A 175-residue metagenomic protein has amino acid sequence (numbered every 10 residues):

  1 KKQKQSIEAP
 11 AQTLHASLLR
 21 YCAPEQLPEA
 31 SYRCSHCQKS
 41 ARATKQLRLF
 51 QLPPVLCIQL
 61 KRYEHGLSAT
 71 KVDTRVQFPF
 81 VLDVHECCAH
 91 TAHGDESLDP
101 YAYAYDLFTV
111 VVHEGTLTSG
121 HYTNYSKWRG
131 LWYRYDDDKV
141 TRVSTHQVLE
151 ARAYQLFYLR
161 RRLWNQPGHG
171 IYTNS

Functional and structural regions predicted by a protein language model:
K1-S175: Exposed substrate/partner-binding surface patches
